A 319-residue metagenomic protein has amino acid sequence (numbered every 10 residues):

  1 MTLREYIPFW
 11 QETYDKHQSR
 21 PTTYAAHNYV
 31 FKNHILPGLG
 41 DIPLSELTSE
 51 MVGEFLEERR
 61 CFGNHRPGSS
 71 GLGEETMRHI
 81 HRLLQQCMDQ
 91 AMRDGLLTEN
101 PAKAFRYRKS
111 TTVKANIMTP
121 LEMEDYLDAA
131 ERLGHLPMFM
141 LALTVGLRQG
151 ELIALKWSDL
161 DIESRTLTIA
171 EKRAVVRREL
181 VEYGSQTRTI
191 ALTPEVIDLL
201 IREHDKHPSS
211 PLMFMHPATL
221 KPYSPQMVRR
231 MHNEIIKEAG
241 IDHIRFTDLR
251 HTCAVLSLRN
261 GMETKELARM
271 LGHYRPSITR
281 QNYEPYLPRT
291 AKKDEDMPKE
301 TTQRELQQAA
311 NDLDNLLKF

Functional and structural regions predicted by a protein language model:
L3, R20-T23, H27, T48 (+10 more regions): Hydrophobic (often cysteine-bearing) scaffold residues that line and stabilize catalytic clefts of nucleotide/cofactor
P8-P21, K32-K114, D128-A129, E203 (+1 more regions): N-terminal core-binding DNA-recognition domain of tyrosine recombinases/integrases
S70-E74, R78-I80, R93, L97-L155 (+4 more regions): Basic, Lys/Arg- and aromatic-enriched nucleic-acid-binding interface segment
R93, M140, T144-E151, M227 (+3 more regions): C-terminal catalytic core of tyrosine-transesterase DNA break-rejoin enzymes
K109, R173, L271-M297, Q303-Q308: Catalytic-site neighborhood detector that most strongly recognizes the C-terminal catalytic loop/helix of tyrosine
D159-T166, H243, M262-N282: Short, polar N-cap/turn motifs at the start of nucleic acid-interacting alpha helices
S164, V175-D198, R202, A218-T219 (+1 more regions): C-terminal secondary-structure termini that scaffold catalytic or DNA-interacting sites
T193-I241: Active-site/catalytic core of tyrosine-dependent DNA strand-transfer enzymes
